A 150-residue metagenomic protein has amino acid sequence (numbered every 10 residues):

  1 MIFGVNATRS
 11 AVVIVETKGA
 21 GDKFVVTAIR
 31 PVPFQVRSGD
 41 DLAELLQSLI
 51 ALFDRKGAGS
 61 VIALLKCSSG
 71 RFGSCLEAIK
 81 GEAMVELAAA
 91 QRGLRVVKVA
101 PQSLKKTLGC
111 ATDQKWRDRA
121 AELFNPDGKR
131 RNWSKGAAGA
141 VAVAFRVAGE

Functional and structural regions predicted by a protein language model:
M1-F3, T8-E150: Phosphate- and other anionic-substrate recognition elements at nucleic-acid/protein interfaces
